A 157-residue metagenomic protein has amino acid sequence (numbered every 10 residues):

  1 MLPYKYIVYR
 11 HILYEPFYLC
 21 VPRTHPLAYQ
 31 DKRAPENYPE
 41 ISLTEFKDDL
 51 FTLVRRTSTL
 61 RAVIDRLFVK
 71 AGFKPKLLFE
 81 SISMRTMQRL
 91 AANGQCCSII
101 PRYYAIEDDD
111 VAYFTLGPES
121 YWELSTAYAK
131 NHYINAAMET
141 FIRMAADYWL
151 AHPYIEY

Functional and structural regions predicted by a protein language model:
M1-K5, E80-S81: Central regulatory/effector-binding core of bacterial HTH transcription factors
Y4-P16, Y38-I41, R85-Y133: Beta-alpha-beta core module
V21, L27-Y29, A34-E45, D49-A71 (+2 more regions): Secondary-structure junction motif
V21, S81, I99-I100: A short structural motif in glycosyltransferase catalytic domains
H25-P26, Y104: Short, well-ordered alpha-helical scaffold segment located in the soluble/lumenal catalytic or ligand-binding core
L53-V54, E80, A127: Active-site-adjacent beta-strand anchor residues
K74-S83: Short beta-strand-to-loop elements that line the ligand-binding cleft of bilobed periplasmic-binding protein-like
F141, A145: Hydrophobic "lid"/C-terminal helical patch of Rossmann-like NAD(P)-dependent dehydrogenase/epimerase domains
